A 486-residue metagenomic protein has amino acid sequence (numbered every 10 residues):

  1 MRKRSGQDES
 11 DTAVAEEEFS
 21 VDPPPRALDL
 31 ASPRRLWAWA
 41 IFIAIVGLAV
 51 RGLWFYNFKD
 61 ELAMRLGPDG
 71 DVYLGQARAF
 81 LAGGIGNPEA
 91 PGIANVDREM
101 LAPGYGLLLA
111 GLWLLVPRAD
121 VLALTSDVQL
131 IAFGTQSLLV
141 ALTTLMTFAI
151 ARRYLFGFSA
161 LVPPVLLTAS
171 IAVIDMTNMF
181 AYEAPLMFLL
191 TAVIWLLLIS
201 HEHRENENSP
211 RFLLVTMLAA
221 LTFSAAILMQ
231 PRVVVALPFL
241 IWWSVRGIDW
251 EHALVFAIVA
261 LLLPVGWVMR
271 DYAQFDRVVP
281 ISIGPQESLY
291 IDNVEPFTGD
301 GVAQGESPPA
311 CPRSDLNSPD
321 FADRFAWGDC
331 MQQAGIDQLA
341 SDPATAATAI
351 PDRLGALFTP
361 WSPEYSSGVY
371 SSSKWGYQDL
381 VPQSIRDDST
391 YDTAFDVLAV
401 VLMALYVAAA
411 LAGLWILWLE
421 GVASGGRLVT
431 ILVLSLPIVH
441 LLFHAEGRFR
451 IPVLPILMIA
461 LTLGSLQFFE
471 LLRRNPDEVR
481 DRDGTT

Functional and structural regions predicted by a protein language model:
L28, V193-L218, A226, S244 (+1 more regions): Membrane-interface transmembrane helices that cradle and orient dolichyl/undecaprenyl
Y56-N57, D69-D97, G104, L114-A119 (+1 more regions): Extracytosolic helix-loop segments that constitute the early lumenal/periplasmic catalytic or substrate-binding loops
P68, A132-L139, V162-L197, A226-A236 (+1 more regions): Multi-pass, polyprenyl lipid-linked donor-dependent membrane glycosyltransferases
V121-D127, L142-A169, M187-F188, S209-P210 (+1 more regions): Transmembrane-helix signature of polytopic, membrane-embedded enzymes that assemble or transfer cell-envelope glycans
L130-G134, A349-V429: Membrane-interface anchor segments at the N-terminal boundary of transmembrane helices in multi-pass membrane enzymes
I131-L155, A192, L196, A408-W415: Transmembrane-helix motifs of polytopic, lipid-linked glycan transferases
P163-P164, T168, F212-Q230, F239-I241 (+2 more regions): Membrane-interface alpha helices of multi-pass inner-membrane proteins
P280-W375: Membrane-proximal stem/loop segments at transmembrane-domain junctions that anchor or position
